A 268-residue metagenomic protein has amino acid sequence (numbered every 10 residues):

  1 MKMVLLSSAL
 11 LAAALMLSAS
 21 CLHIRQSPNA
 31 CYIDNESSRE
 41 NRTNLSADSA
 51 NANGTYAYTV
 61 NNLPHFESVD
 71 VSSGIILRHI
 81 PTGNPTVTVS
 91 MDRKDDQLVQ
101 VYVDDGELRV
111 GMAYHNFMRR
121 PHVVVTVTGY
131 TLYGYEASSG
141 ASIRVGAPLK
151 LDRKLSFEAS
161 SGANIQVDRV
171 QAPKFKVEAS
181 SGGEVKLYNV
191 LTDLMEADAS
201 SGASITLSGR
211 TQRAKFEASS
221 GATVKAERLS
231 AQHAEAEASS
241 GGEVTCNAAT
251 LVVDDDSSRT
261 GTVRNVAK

Functional and structural regions predicted by a protein language model:
K2-S180, E184-K268: Intrinsically disordered, low-complexity terminal regions
